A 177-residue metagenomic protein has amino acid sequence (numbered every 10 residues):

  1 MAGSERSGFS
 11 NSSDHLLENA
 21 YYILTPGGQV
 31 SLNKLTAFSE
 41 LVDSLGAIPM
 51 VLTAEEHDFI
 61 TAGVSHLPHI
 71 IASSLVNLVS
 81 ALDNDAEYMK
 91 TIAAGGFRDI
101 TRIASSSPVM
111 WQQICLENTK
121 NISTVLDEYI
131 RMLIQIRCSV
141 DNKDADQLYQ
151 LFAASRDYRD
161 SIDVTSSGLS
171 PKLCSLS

Functional and structural regions predicted by a protein language model:
M1-S10: Rossmann-like NAD(P)(H) cofactor-binding subdomain of soluble oxidoreductases
A2, V30-S31, I122: Alpha-helix N-cap/loop-to-helix initiation residues
N11-L16, Q113, T165-G168: Short, flexible, solvent-exposed loop/turn segments with mixed acidic/basic and small polar residues
L16-I103: Internal alpha-helical scaffold of NAD(P)-dependent oxidoreductase catalytic cores
A72, V76, C138-D141, D160-S167: Charged/polar positions within long, soluble alpha-helices
A86-A154: Interdomain hinge/lid region at the active-site interface of Rossmann-like NAD(P)-dependent oxidoreductases
D144, L151-D163, K172: Hydrophobic, well-ordered beta-alpha structural blocks that scaffold small-molecule cofactor pockets
T165-S177: A conserved regulatory-domain signal marking ACT and ACT-like small-molecule sensing domains and adjacent regulatory
